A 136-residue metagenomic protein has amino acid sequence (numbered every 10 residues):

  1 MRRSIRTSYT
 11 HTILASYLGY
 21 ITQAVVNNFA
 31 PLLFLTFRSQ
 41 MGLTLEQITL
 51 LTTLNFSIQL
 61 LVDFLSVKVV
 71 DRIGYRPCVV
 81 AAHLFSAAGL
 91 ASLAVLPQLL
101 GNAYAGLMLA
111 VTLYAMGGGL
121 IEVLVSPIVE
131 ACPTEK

Functional and structural regions predicted by a protein language model:
H11-L45, D63, S126: Extracytoplasmic
V26, I58-V62, G117: MFS transmembrane alpha-helix packing/gate-lining sites
F34, L43-T52, A103, L107: Juxtamembrane helix-start elements in MFS-like secondary transporters
L50-K68: Central cavity-lining transmembrane alpha-helices of secondary-active solute carriers, predominantly the Major
R76-V79, L107: Primarily marks hydrophobic transmembrane alpha-helices of the MFS/SLC 12-helix fold
L84-G101: C-terminal ends and interior cores of transmembrane alpha-helices in multi-pass membrane transporters/permeases
A103-I121: Hydrophobic core of transmembrane alpha-helices in multi-pass small-molecule transporters, especially MFS/SLC-type
L120-P133: Intracellular juxtamembrane helix-capping segments at the cytosolic ends of symmetry-related transmembrane helices
